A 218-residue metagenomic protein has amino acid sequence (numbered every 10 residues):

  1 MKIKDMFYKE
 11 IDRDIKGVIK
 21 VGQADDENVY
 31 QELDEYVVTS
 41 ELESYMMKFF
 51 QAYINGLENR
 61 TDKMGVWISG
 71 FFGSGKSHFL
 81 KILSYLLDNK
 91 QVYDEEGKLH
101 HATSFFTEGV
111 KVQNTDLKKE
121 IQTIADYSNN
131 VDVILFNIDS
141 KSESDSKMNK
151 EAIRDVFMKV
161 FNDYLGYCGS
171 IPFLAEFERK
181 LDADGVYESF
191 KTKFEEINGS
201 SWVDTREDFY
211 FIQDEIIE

Functional and structural regions predicted by a protein language model:
M1-V37, C168, P172-F173, Y187-E218: N-terminal accessory segments
I3-G17, E41-M47, T107-T123: Phosphate-binding glycine-rich loops and adjacent basic patches that engage nucleotide phosphates, nucleic-acid
Q31-N59: N-terminal pre-Walker A segment at the start of P-loop NTPase domains
K63: Short coil/loop residues immediately preceding or within conserved phosphate-binding loops of NTP-utilizing enzyme
V66-F71, H78-F209: P-loop NTPase motor core
